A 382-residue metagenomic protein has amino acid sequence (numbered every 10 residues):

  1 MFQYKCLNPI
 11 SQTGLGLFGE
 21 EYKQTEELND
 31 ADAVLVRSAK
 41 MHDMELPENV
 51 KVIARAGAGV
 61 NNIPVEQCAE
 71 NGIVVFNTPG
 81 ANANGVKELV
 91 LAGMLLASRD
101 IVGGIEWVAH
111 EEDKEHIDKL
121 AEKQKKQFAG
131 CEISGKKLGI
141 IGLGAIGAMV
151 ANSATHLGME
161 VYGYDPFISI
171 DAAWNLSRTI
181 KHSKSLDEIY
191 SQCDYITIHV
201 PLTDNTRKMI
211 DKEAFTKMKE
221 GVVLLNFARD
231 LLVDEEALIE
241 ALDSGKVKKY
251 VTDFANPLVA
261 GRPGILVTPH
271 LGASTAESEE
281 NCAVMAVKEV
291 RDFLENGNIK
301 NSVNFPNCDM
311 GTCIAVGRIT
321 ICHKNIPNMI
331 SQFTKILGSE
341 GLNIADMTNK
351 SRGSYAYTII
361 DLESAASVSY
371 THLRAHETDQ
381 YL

Functional and structural regions predicted by a protein language model:
M1-T78, D211-E213, V223, D234 (+1 more regions): An N-terminal-biased, well-structured beta-alpha scaffold segment characteristic of Rossmann-like dinucleotide-binding
H42-E45, P166-V259, S274: Rossmann-like adenosine-cofactor binding region
N71, P79-K137, N301-V303: Phosphate-binding beta-alpha-beta segment of Rossmann-like dinucleotide-binding domains, i.e., the NAD(P)
L143-G144: Glycine-rich Rossmann-fold phosphate-binding loop(s) that bind the pyrophosphate of adenine dinucleotide cofactors
G147-A148: N-terminal Rossmann-fold NAD(P) dinucleotide-binding loop
T312-H323: Short glycine-/aliphatic-rich beta-strand segments at the starts of folded cytosolic domains
I326-I344: Short amphipathic alpha-helix segments
T371-T378: Conserved small/polar residues in nucleotide/adenosyl-binding loops
